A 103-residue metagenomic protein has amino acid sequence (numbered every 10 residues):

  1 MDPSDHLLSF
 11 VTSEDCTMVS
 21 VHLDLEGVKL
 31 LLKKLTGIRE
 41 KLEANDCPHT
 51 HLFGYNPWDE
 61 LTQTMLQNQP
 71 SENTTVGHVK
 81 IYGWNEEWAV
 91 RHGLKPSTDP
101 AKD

Functional and structural regions predicted by a protein language model:
M1-D103: Positively charged, low-complexity terminal tracts and the immediately adjacent first secondary-structure elements
